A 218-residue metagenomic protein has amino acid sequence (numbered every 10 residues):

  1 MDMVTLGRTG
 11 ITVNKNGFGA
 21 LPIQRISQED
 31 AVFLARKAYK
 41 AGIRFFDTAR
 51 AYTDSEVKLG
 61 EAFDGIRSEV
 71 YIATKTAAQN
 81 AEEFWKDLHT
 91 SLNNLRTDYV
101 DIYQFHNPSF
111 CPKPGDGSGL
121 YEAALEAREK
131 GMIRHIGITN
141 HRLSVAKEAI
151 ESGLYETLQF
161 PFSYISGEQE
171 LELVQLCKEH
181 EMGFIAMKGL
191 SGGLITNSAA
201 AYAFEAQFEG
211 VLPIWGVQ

Functional and structural regions predicted by a protein language model:
M1-V70: N-terminal binding-site loop/beta-alpha segment at the start of enzyme catalytic domains that lines or forms
M3-T5, V13-G17, R44-F45, E69-A73 (+5 more regions): Structural preference for beta-strand elements that scaffold enzyme active sites
I26-E29, R36, Q79-G193: Glycine/proline-rich, positively charged, aromatic-decorated active-site loop/lid region on the catalytic face
Y39, R128, S152, M182-A186 (+1 more regions): Conserved short secondary-structure transition element at the edge of the structured enzyme core that lines
R50, D54, T76-Q79, N140-S144 (+1 more regions): Short beta->alpha linker loops
V57-E61, H89, K147, Y202-A203: Active-site phosphate/pyrophosphate- and oxyanion-stabilizing loops and adjacent acidic/basic residues in soluble
E61-F63, E151-G153, L173-Q175, A199-A203: Short low-complexity, flexible loop/linker segments enriched in glycine and/or proline with clustered acidic
G65-T76, E83: N-terminal glycine-rich cofactor-binding segment that shapes the pocket for flavin-like pterin cofactors
